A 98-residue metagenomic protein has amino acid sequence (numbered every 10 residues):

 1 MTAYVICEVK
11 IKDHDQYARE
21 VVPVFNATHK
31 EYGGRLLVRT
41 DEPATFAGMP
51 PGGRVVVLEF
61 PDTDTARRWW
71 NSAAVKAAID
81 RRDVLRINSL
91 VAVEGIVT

Functional and structural regions predicted by a protein language model:
M1-V55, F60-N71, E94-T98: Short S/T/G/P-rich N-terminal loop/turn motif that feeds into the first structured element of a domain
A66-W69, A73-V91: C-terminal structural segments of small proteins and small subunits
